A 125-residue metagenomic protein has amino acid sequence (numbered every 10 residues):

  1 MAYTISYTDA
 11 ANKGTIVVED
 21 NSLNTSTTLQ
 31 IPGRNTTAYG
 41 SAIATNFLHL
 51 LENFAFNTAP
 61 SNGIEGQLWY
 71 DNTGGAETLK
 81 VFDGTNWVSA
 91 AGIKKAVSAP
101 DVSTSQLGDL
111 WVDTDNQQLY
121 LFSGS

Functional and structural regions predicted by a protein language model:
M1-Q30: Short, intrinsically disordered N-terminal pre-domain segments
Y3, N86-A90, S125: Tryptophan-centered short beta-strand motifs
Y3-T8, K80-F82, L110, Y120-F122: Assembly/interface hotspot detector across virion components, adhesins/toxins, and nucleic-acid enzymes
E19, N24-T27, D71-G74, D113 (+1 more regions): Short sequence segments immediately N-terminal to proteolytic processing junctions that release a mature
G33-Q117: Extracellular/surface-exposed low-complexity repeats and stalk/linker segments enriched in Gly/Pro and small polar
